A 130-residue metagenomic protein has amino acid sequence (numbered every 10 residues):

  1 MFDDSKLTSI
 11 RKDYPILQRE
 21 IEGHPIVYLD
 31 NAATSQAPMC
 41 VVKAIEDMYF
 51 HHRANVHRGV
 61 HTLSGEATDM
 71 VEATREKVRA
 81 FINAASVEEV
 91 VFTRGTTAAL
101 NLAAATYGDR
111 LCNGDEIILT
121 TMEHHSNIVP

Functional and structural regions predicted by a protein language model:
M1-P130: Pyridoxal 5′-phosphate
